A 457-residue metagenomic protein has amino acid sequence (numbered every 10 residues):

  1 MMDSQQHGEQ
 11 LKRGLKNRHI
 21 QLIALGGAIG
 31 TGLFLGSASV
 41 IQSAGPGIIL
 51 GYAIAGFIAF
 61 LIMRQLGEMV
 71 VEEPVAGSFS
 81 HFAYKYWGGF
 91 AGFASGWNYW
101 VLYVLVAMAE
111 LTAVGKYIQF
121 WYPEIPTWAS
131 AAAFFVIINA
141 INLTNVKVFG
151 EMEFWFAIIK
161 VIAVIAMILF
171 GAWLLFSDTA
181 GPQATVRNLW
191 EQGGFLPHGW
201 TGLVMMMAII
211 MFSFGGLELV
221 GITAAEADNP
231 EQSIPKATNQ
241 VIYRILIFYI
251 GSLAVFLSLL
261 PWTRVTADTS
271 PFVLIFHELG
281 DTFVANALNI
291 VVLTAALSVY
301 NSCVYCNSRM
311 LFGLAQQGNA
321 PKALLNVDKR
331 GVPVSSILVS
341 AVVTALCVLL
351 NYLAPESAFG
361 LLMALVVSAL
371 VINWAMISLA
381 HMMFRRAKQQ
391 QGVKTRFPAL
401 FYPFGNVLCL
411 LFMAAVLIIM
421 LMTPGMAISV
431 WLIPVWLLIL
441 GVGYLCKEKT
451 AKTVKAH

Functional and structural regions predicted by a protein language model:
M1-A38, Q42-G47, F60-R64, A76 (+4 more regions): Membrane-interface "cap" regions at the ends of multi-pass membrane proteins
M1-G8, H81-Y84, E110-A131, A163-A166 (+4 more regions): Helix-loop-helix connectors at the membrane interface of multi-pass transporters/channels
Q6-L11, I48-I49, Y122-P126, I158-I290: Helix-loop-helix junctions that connect adjacent transmembrane segments in multi-pass membrane transporters
K12, L35-S130, F134, V241-I250 (+1 more regions): Extracellular loop-to-transmembrane helix junctions
V75, N98-A113, F214-A227, T282-K322 (+2 more regions): Membrane-helix boundary/coupling elements in multi-pass transport proteins
H81-Y84, G88, F120, M206 (+2 more regions): TM-loop-TM module centered on a large, flexible mid-protein loop between adjacent transmembrane helices in multi-pass
G115, W128-A184, F214-G215, T238-I242 (+4 more regions): Membrane-interface loop-to-helix entry segments
W155, A323-V334, V371-P424, V454: C-terminal membrane-solvent junction of multi-pass transporters and transport-like membrane proteins
